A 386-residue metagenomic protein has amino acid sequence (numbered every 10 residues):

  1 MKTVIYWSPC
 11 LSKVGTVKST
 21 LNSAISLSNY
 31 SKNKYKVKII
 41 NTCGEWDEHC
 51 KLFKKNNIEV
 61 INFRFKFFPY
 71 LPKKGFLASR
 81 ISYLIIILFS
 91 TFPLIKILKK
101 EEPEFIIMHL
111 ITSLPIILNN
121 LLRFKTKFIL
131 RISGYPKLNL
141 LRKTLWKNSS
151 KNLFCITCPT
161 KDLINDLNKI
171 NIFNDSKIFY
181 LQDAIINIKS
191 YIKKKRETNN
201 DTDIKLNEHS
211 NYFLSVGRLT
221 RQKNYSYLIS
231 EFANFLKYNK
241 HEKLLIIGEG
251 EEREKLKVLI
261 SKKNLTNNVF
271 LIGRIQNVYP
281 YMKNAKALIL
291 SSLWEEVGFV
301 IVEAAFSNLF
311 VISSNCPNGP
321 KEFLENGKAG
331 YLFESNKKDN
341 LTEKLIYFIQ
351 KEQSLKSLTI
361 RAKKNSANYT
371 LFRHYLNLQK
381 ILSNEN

Functional and structural regions predicted by a protein language model:
Y6-V14, K18, S26-I81, N168-N171 (+1 more regions): N-terminal strand-loop element at the rim of the active site of nucleotide-sugar-dependent glycosyltransferases
V14-I25, N211-N234, I246, E251-K257 (+2 more regions): A conserved mid-protein helix/loop that constitutes part of the nucleotide-sugar donor-binding site
I61, K151-R196: Donor nucleotide-sugar binding/catalytic pocket of nucleotide-sugar-dependent glycosyltransferases
I87-S90, M108-L114, I132: Short His-centered aromatic/hydrophobic patch
R274, L293: Aromatic "clamp/platform" in nucleotide-sugar-dependent glycosyltransferases that forms part of the donor/acceptor
F310-S314: Short hydrophobic beta-strand element within catalytic cores of glycosyltransferases and related nucleotide-activated
E325-G327, Y331-K338, Y347-Q353: Conserved acidic donor-binding segment of nucleotide-sugar-dependent glycosyltransferases
N340, Y347, S354-N368: A short, well-ordered alpha-helix in the C-terminal region of glycosyltransferases
